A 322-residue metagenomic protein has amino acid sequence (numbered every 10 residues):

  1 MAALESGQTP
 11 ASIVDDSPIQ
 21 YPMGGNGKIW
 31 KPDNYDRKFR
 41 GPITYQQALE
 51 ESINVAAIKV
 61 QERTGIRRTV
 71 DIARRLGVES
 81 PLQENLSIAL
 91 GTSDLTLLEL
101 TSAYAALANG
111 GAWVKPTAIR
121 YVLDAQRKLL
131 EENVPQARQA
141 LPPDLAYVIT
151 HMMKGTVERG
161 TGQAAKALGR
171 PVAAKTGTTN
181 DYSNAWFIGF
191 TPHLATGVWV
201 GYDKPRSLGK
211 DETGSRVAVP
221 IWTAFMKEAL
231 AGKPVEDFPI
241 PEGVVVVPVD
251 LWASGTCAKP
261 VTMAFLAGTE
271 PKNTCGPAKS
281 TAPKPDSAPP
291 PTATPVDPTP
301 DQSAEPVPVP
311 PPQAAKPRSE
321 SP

Functional and structural regions predicted by a protein language model:
M1-Q8, E62, S102-N109, K154 (+2 more regions): Short glycine/serine- and small hydrophobic-enriched flexible loop segments
L4-S12, E79-P81, N109-V114, G232: Secondary-structure transition/capping motifs at alpha-helix termini and the adjoining loop/turn into the next element
Q8-T69, W113, L123-G155, D211: Conserved catalytic neighborhood of penicillin-recognizing serine enzymes
S12, P18, P22, K28-W30 (+2 more regions): Soluble, non-transmembrane domains of envelope/secretory-pathway proteins that act on or interact with carbohydrate
T64-S80: Short, charged, amphipathic alpha-helices and their helix-cap/turn boundaries
R75-R127, E132-A140, P171-D181, A185-H193 (+1 more regions): Active-site-proximal helix/loop microenvironment of the serine DD-peptidase/beta-lactamase transpeptidase fold
V148-G177: Active-site Gly/Thr loop motif
